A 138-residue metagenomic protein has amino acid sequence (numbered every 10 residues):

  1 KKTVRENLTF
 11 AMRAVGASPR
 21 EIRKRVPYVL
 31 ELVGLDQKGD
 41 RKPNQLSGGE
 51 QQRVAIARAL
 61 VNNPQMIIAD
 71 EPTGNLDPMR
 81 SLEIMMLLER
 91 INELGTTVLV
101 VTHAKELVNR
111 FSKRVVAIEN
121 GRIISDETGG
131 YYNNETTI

Functional and structural regions predicted by a protein language model:
K1-F10: Short coil-to-helix segment of the ABC ATPase nucleotide-binding domain corresponding to the Q-loop/switch region
T9, R13-G16, R20-K38: Conserved ABC ATPase "signature" region
K42-L46, E50: Conserved ABC ATPase signature
I56: Hydrophobic anchor residue at the start of the ABC signature
N63: Conserved catalytic motifs of ABC-family nucleotide-binding domains
I67-D70: Catalytic Walker B motif of ABC-type/P-loop ATPase nucleotide-binding domains
P78-R80: Helix N-cap at the start of a conserved alpha-helix in ABC-type nucleotide-binding domains
L82-L94: Helical segment within the ABC ATPase nucleotide-binding domain
